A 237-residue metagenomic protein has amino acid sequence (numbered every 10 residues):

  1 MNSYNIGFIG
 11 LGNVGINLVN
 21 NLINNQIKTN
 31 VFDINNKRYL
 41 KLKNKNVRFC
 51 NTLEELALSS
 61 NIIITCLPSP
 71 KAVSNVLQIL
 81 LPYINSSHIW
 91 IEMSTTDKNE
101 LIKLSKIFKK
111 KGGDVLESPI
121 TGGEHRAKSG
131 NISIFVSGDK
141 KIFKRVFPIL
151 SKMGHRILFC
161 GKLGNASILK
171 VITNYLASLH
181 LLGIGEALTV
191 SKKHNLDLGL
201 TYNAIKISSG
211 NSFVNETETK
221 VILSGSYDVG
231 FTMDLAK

Functional and structural regions predicted by a protein language model:
M1-C66, Y83, S87-H88, E124-A127: NAD(P)+-binding Rossmann beta1-loop-alpha1 motif at the extreme N-terminus of oxidoreductases
I6, T95-S178: Rossmann-fold dinucleotide-binding core
T29, F49, D114-L116, I157 (+1 more regions): Hydrophobic beta-strand scaffold residues
L53-V115: Rossmann-fold NAD(P) dinucleotide-binding segment
L163, S167, F213-K237: Interdomain hinge/lid region at the active-site interface of Rossmann-like NAD(P)-dependent oxidoreductases
L196-S209: Small-residue-rich helix-loop
